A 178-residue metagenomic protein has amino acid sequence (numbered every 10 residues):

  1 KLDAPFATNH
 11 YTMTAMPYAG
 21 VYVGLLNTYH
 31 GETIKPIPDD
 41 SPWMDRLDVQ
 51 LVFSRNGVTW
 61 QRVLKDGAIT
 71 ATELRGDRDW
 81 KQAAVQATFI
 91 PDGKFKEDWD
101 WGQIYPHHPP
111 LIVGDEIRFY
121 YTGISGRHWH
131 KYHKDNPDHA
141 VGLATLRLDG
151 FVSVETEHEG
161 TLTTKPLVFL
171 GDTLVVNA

Functional and structural regions predicted by a protein language model:
K1-A178: Carbohydrate-active catalytic/glycan-binding domains of CAZyme proteins, especially the secreted or lumenal ectodomains
